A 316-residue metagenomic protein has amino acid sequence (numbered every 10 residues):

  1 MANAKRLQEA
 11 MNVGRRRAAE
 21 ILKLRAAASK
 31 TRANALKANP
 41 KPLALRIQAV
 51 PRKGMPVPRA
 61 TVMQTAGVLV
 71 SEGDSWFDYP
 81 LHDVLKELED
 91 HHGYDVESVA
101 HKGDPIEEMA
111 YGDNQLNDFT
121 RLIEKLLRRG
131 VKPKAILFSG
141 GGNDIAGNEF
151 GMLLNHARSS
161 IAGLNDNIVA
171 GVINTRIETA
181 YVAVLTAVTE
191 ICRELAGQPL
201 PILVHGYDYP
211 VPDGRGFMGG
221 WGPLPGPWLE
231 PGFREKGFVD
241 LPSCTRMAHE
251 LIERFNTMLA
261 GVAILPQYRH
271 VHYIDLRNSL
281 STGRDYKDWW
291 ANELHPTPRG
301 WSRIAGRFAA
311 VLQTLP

Functional and structural regions predicted by a protein language model:
M1-A28, A33: Intrinsically disordered, low-structural-confidence terminal and linker regions
E20-A110: Serine-esterase "nucleophile elbow" of acetyl-processing enzymes
V68, E72, W76-G171: Conserved SGNH/GDSL esterase-like catalytic core that processes O-acyl groups on lipids and polysaccharides
D78-P80, D144-N148, P210-R215, S281-R284: Short catalytic/ligand-binding loop motif for oxyanion handling, primarily in non-cytosolic enzymes, centered on
R158-V182, L241-A248: Surface-exposed cleft-lining segments at the edges of enzyme active sites
I177-P227: Hydrophobic, aromatic-enriched interface-forming segments
D213-H272: Substrate-gating cap/lid alpha-helix
D288-P316: Histidine-centered active-site loop/cap adjacent to the catalytic His in serine esterases/O-acetyl transfer systems
